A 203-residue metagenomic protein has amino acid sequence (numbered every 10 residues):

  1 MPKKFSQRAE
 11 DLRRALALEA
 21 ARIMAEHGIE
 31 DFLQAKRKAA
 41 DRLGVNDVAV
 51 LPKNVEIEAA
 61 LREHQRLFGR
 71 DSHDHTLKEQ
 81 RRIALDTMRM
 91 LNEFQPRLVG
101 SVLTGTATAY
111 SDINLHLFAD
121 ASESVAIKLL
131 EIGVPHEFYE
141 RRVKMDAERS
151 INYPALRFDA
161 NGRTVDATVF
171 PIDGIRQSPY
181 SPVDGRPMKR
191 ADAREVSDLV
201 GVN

Functional and structural regions predicted by a protein language model:
P2-I29, K36-A109, D120-N203: Catalytic core of pol beta-like nucleotidyltransferases
